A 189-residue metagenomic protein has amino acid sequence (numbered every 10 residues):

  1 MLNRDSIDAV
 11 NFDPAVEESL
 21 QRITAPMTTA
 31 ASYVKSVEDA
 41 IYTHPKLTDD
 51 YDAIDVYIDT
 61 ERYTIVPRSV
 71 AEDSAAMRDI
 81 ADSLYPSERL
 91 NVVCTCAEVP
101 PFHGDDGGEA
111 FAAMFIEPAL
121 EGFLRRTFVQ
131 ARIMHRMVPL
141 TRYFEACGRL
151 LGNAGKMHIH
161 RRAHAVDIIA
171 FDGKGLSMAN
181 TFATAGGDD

Functional and structural regions predicted by a protein language model:
M1-A15, G148-K174: Gly/Thr-rich phosphate-binding beta-strand-loop-beta motif of the actin/hexokinase/Hsp70
D8-A146: Active-site neighborhood for divalent-cation/phosphate handling
A81, E145-R149, N153, T184: Short alpha-helical interface elements
A110-M114, M157, T184: Short, surface-exposed loop/turn motifs that are enriched in glycine and acidic residues and include a nearby proline
L124, I169-F171, A179-T181: A short secondary-structure junction signal
G175-D189: Accessory, usually C-terminal, subdomains that scaffold auxiliary metal cofactors
